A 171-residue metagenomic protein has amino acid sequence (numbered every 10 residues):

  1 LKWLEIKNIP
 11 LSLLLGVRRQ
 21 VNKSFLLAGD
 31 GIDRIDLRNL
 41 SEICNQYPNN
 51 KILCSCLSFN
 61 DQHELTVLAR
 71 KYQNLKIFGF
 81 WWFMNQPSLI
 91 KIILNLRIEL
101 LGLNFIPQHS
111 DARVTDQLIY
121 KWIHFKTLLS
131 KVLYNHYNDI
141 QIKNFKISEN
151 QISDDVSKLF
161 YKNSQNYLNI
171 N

Functional and structural regions predicted by a protein language model:
L1-D61: Divalent metal-binding pocket/active-site signature
I6-K7, T66-K71, N171: C-terminal functional module detector
S12-L14, L53-L57, F80, G102-W122: Short acidic/histidine-rich active-site segments
R19-N22, Q73-K76, F105-A112, N138-I140: Short acidic (Asp/Glu) and glycine-rich catalytic loops that position anionic groups and cofactors
V21-G29, Q62-K71, P87-L94, T115-K131: Histidine/acidic-residue-rich catalytic or RNA/ligand-binding cores of hydrolases and nuclease-related proteins
C44-Y47, K51-M84, S88-F105: Substrate-recognition/cap regions that form aromatic- and gly/pro-loop-enriched pockets for small-molecule ligands
F78-P87, H109, R113, I140-S153: A generic structural motif
L103, Y120-N171: Mid-to-C-terminal alpha-helical segments outside catalytic/metal-binding sites
